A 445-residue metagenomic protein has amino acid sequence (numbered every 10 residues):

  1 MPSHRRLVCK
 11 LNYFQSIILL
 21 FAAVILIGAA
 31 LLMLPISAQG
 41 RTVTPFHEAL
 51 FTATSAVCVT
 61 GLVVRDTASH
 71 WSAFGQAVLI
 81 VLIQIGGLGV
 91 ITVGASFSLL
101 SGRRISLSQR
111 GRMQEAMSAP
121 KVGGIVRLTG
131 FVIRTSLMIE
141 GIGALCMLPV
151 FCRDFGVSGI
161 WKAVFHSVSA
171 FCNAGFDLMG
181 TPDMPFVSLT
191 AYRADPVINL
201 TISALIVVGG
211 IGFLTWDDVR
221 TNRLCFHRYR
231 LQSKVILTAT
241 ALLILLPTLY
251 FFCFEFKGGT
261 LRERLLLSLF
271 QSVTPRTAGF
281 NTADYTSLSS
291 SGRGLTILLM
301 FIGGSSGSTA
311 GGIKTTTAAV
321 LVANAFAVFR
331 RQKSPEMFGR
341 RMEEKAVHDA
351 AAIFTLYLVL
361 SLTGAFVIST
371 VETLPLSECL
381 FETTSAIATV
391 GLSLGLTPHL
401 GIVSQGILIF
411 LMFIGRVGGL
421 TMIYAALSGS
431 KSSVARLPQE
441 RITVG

Functional and structural regions predicted by a protein language model:
M1-G445: Membrane-proximal intracellular helices of multi-pass ion channels
